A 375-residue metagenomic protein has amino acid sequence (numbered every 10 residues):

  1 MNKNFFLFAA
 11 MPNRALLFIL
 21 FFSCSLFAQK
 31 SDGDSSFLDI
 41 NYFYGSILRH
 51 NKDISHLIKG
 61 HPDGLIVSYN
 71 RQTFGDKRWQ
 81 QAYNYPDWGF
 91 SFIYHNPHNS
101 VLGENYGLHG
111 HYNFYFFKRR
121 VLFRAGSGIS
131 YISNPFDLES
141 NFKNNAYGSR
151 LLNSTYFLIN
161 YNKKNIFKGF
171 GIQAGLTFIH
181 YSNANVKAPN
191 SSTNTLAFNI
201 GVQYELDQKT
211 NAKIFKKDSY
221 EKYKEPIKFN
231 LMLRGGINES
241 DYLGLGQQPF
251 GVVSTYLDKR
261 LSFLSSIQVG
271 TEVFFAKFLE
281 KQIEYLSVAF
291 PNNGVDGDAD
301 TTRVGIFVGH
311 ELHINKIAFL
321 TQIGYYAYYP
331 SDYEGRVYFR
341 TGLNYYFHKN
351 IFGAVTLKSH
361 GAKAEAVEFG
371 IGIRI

Functional and structural regions predicted by a protein language model:
M1-D39, V121, F170, L196 (+1 more regions): Bacterial Sec-dependent N-terminal signal peptides
Q29-K77, K213-D258, R374: Short glycine/proline- and aromatic-enriched beta-strand/turn motifs that initiate or cap beta-hairpins
D34, K59-L65, N84, L102-L108 (+8 more regions): Residues that define the transmembrane beta-barrel architecture of outer-membrane proteins
I40, V67-R71, L108-F114, A125-I129 (+8 more regions): Residues on the lipid-exposed face of transmembrane beta-strands in outer-membrane beta-barrel proteins
Y42-L48, R71-T73, F92-H98, S127-S133 (+8 more regions): Transmembrane beta-strands of outer-membrane beta-barrel pores
V67, N194-F215, A364-I375: Outer-membrane beta-barrel "beta-signal"
D76-W79, R119-F123, F167-I172, Q208-N211 (+3 more regions): Repeated loop/turn-to-beta-strand initiation elements of outer-membrane beta-barrel proteins
N84-I132, K259-L261, S265-A327, Y345-F347 (+1 more regions): Gram-negative (and chloroplast) outer-membrane scaffold detector with strong preference for beta-barrel transmembrane
